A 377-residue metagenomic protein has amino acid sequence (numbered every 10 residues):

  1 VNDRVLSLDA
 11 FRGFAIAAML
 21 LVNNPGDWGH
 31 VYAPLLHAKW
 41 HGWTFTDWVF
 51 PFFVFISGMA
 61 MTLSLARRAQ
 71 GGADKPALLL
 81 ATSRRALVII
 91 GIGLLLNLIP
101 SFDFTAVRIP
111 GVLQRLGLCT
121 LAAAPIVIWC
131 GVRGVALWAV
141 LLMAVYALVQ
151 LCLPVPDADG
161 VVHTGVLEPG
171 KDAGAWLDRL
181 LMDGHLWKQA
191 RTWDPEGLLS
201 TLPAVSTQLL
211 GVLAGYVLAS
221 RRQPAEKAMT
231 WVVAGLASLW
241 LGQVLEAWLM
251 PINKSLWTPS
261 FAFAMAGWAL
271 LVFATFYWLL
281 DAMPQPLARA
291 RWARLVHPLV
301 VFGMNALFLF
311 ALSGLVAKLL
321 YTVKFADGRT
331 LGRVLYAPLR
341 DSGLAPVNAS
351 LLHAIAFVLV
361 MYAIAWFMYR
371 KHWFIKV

Functional and structural regions predicted by a protein language model:
V1-V377: Alpha-helical transmembrane segments and their immediate juxtamembrane cytosolic regions
